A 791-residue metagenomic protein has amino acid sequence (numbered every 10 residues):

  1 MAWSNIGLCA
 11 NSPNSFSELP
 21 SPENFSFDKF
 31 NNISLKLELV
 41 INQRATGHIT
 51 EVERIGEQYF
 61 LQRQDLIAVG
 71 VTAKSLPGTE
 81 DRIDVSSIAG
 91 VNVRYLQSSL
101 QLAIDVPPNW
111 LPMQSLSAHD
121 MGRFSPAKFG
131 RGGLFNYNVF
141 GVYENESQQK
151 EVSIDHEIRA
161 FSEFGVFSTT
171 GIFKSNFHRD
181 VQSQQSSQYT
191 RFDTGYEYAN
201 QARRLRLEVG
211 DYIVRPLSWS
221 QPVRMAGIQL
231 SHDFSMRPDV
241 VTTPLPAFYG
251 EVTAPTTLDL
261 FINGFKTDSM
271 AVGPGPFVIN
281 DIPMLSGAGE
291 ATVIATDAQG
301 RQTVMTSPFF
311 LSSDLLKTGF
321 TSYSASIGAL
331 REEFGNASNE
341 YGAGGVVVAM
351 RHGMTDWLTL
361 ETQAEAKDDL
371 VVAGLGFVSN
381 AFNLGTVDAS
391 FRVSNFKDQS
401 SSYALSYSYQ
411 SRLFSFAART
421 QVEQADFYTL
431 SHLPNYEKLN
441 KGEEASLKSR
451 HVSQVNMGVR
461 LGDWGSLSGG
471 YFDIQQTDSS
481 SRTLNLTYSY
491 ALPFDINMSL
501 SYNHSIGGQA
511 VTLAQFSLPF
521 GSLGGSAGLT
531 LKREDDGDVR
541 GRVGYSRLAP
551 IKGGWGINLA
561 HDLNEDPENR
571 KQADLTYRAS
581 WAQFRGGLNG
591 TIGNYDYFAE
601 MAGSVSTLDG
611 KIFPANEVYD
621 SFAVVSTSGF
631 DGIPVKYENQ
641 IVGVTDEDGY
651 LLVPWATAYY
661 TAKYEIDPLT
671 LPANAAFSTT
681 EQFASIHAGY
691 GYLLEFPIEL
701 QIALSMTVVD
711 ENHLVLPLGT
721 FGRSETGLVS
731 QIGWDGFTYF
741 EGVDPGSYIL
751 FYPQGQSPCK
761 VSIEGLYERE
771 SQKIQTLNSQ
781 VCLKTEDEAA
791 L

Functional and structural regions predicted by a protein language model:
W3-T242, D535-S606, P614: Post-signal-peptide, soluble extracytosolic/periplasmic N-terminal scaffold domains of envelope/secretory systems
F30-L37, R44-T50, G629-Q640, E711-T726: Short, ordered, surface-exposed loop/turn motifs in non-cytosolic proteins
L39, G250, A623-T627, I702-E711: A short, amphipathic beta-strand motif
E53-L61, I282-A288, Y650-A676, A688 (+2 more regions): Short Pro-Gly-centered beta-turn/loop motif in secreted/extracellular proteins
Q101-V106, L311-T318, K611, T680-L700 (+1 more regions): Extracellular beta-sheet/turn segments enriched in Thr/Pro/Gly and aliphatic residues
S125-K128, V152-F164, Q184-Q201, G342-D356 (+11 more regions): Feature captures outer-membrane beta-barrel proteins of Gram-negative bacteria and organelles
F135-V139, T169-G171, L207-V209, Y323-I327 (+8 more regions): Membrane-embedded beta-strand positions of outer-membrane beta-barrel proteins
Q640-G649, T726-F737: Short, acidic Ser/Thr/Gly-rich low-complexity loop/linker segments typical of extracellular and cell-surface proteins
